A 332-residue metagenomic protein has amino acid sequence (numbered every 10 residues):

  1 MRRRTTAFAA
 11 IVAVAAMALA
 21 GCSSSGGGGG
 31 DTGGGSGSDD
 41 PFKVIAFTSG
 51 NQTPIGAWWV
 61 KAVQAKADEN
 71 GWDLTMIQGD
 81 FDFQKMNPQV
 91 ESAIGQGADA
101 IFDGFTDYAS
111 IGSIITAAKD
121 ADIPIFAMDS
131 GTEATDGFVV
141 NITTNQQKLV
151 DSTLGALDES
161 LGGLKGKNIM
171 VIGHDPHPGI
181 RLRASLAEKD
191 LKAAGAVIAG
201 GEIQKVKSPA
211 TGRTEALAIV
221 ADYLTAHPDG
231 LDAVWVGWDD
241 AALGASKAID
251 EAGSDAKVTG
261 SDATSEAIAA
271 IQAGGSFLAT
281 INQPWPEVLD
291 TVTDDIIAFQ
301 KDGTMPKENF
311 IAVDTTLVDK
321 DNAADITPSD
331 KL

Functional and structural regions predicted by a protein language model:
M1-K43, D68, T116-I123, A324-D325 (+1 more regions): Short, low-complexity disordered leader/linker segments with a strong preference for bacterial N-terminal type II
A10, D40-P41, G179, D190-A194 (+1 more regions): Hinge/cleft segment of the Venus flytrap/periplasmic-binding protein
G37, P41-K66, T75-V90, G104-Y108 (+3 more regions): Extracytoplasmic "Venus flytrap"
I45-T48, G97-F105, P124-M128, M170-V171 (+3 more regions): Periplasmic-binding protein-like
D68-G79, N168-M170, L191-R213: Short beta-strand elements in bilobed, periplasmic/extracellular small-molecule ligand-binding domains
M86, N141-N168, I180-L182, L186 (+3 more regions): Hydrophobic alpha-helical segments within soluble ligand-binding/sensing domains
D103-D120, A187, S208-A269: Hydrophobic alpha-helical
S113-K148, L164-N168, T264-F277, T316-V318 (+1 more regions): Flexible loop/hinge segments that line or gate small-molecule binding clefts
